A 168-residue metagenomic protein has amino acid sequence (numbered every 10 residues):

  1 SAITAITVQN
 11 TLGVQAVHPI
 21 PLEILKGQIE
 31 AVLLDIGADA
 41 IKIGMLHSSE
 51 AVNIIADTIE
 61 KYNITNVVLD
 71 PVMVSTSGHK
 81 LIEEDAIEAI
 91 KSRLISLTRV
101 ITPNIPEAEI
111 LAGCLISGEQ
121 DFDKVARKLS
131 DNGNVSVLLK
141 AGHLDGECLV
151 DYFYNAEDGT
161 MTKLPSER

Functional and structural regions predicted by a protein language model:
S1-T76, K80: Conserved N-terminal subdomain of the carbohydrate kinase-like
A5, V72, Y154-A156, E167: Generic beta-structure capping elements
P19, T102, K163: Short aromatic/basic micro-patch
P71-M73, I105-E107, R168: Short, histidine-centered active-site or binding-site loop motifs used for metal coordination, general acid-base
E84-T160: Conserved phosphate/ATP/ADP-binding segment of small-molecule kinases
T160-R168: Short pre-catalytic strand/loop immediately N-terminal to key active-site residues, enriched for Gly-Thr
